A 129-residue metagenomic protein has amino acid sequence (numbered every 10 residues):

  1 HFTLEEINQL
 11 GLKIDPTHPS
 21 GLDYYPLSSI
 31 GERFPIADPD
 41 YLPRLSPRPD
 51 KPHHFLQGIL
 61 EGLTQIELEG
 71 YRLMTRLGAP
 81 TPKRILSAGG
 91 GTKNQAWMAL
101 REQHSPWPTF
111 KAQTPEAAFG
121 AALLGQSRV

Functional and structural regions predicted by a protein language model:
H1-I85, K93-A117, A122-V129: Active-site core segments that coordinate phosphate-bearing ligands/cofactors across diverse enzyme families
